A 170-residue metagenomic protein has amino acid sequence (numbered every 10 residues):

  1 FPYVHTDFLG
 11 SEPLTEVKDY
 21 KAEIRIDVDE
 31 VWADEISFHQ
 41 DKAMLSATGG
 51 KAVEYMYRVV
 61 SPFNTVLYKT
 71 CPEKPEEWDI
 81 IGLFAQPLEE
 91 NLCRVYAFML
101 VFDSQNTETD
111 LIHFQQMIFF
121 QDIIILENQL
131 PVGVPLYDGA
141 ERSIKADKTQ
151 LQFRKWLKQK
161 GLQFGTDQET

Functional and structural regions predicted by a protein language model:
F1-T170: Rieske [2Fe-2S] iron-sulfur-binding subdomain
